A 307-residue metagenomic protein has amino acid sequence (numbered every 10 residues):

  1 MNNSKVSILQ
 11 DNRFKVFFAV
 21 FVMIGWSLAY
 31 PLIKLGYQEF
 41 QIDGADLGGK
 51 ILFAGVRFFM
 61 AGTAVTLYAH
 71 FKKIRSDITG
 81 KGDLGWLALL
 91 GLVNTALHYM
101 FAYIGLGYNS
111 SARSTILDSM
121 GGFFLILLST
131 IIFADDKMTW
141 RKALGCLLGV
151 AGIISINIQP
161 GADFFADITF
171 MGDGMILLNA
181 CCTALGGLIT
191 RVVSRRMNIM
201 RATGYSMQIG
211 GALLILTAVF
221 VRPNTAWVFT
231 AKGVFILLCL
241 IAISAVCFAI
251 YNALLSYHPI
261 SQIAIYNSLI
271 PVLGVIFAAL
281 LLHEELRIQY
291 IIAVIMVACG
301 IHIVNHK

Functional and structural regions predicted by a protein language model:
N2-L52, L92, A166-V192, F277: Glycine-/small-residue-enriched transmembrane alpha-helix faces in small-molecule transporters and effluxers
D11-V16, D46-I51, T79-G85, I158-C182 (+2 more regions): Juxtamembrane helix-entry segments on the extracytoplasmic side of multipass membrane proteins
F21, V56, T95, Y99 (+3 more regions): Helix-helix packing/entry segments at the starts of transmembrane helices
M23, L32-K34, V65, L125-L127 (+2 more regions): Transmembrane alpha-helical segments that form core, pore/gating elements of small-molecule transporters/exporters
G25, A29, H70-S114, D118 (+2 more regions): Specific transmembrane alpha-helical segments of multi-pass solute transporters/efflux pumps, especially DMT/EamA
G36, F53, G105, S110 (+8 more regions): Hydrophobic/aromatic residues within transmembrane alpha-helices of multi-pass small-molecule transporters
D43-T95, F124-L128, C182-G186, G204-R222 (+1 more regions): Transmembrane alpha-helices of multi-pass small-molecule transport proteins
V65, L127-L128, W140-Q159, S268 (+2 more regions): Hydrophobic transmembrane alpha-helices of multi-pass small-molecule transport proteins
